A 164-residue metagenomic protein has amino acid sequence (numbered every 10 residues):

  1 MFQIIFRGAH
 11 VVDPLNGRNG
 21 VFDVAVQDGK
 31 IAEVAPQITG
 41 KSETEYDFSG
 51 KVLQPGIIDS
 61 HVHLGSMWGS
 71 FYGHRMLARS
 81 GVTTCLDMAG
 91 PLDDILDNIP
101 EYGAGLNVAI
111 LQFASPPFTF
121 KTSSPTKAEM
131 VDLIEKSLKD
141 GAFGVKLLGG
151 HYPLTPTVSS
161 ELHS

Functional and structural regions predicted by a protein language model:
M1-G40: N-terminal metal-binding scaffold of metallo-dependent hydrolase/deaminase domains
F2-R7, T39-A78: Replace "His-x-His-based motif
Q3, D23, E43, T83 (+1 more regions): Conserved acidic residues
A9, V24, G29, G50 (+4 more regions): Divalent metal-coordination and catalytic microenvironments
P14, H63-G65, L148-G150: Short strand-loop junctions, especially beta-strand C-caps/beta-turns that link beta-sheets to coils or alpha-helices
R18, W68, K121-S124, T157: Short, solvent-exposed loop/turn segments at secondary-structure boundaries
K30, S160-S164: Short, intrinsically disordered, charge-balanced linker/junction segments flanking boundaries in proteins
F48, Y72-L154, H163: Divalent-metal coordination cores built from histidine and acidic residues
